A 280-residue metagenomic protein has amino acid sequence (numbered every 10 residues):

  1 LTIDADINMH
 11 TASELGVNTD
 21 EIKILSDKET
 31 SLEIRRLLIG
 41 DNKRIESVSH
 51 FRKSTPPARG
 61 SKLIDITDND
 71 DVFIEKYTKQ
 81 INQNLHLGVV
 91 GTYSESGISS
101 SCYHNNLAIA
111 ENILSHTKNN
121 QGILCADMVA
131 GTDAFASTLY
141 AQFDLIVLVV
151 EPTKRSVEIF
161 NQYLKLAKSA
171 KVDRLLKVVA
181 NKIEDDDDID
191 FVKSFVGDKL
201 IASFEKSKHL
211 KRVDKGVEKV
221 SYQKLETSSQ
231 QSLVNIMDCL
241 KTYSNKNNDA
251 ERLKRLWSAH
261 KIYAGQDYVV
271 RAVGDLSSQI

Functional and structural regions predicted by a protein language model:
L1-Q83: N-terminal phosphate/diphosphate-binding loop that engages ATP/GTP or pyrophosphate donors across diverse enzyme folds
T2, L85-L87, L200-S203: Conserved beta-strand scaffold positions in the cores of enzyme catalytic domains, especially in NTP/NDP-utilizing
M9, S94, K208-L210: Feature marks short, surface-exposed loop/turn motifs that line or immediately flank catalytic pockets and channel
T19, S94, A134, K219: Short, flexible micro-motifs
T19-R36, E75-Y93, V147-S169: Short N-terminal secondary-structure initiator segments
S61-I81, H86-A126: Cytosolic-facing regulatory segments adjacent to core modules
S100-K215: Conserved catalytic-core segment of NTP-binding enzymes
K168-I280: C-terminal lobe/tail of nucleotide-utilizing enzymes
